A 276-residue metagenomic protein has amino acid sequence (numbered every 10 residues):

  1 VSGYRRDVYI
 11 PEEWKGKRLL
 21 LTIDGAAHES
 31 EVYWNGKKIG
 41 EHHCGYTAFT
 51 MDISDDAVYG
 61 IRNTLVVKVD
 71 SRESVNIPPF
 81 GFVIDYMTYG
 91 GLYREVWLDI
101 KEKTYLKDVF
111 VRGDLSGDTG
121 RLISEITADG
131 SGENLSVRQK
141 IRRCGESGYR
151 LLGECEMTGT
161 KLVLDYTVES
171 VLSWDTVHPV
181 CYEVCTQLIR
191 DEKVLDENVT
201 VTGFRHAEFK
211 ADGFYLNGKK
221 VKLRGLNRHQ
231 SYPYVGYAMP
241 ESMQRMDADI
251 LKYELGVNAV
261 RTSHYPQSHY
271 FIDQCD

Functional and structural regions predicted by a protein language model:
V1-D108, S131, R261, Q267-H269: Accessory beta-strand-rich segments of carbohydrate-active enzymes
V32-W34, T119-E156, L162: Beta-strand-rich binding/interaction modules
G36, V96, Y182, G218 (+1 more regions): Conserved, mostly hydrophobic/aromatic
I39-G40, L152, V221: Short hydrophobic beta-strand segments in globular cytosolic domains
T47-T50, T158-V168: Aromatic sugar-binding surface patches on proteins that engage polysaccharides or sugar-phosphate polymers
V66-K68, E183-Q187: Extracellular recognition modules
V109-F110, S173, C185-Y253, D273: N-terminal carbohydrate-binding accessory modules
A248-D249, Y253-D276: Aromatic-lined substrate-binding rim segments of carbohydrate-active enzymes
